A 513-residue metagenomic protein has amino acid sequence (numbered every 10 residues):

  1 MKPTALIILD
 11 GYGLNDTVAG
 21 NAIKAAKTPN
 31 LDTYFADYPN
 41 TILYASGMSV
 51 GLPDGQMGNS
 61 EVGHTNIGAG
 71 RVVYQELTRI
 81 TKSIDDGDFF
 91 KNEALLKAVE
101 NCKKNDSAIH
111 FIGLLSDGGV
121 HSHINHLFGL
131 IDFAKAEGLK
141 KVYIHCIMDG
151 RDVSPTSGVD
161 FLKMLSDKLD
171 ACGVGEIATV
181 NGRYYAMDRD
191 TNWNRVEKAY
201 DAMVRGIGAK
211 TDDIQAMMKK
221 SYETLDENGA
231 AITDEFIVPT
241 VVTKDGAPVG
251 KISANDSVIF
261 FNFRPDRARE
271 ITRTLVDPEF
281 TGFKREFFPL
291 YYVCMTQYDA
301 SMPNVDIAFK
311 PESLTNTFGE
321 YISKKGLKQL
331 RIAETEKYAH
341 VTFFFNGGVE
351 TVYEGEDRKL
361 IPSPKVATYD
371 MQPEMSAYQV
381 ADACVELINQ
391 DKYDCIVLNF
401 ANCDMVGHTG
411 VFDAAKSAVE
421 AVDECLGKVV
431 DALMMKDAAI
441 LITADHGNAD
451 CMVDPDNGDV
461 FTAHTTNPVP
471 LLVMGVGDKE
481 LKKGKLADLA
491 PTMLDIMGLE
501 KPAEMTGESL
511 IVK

Functional and structural regions predicted by a protein language model:
M1-K513: Feature captures the catalytic ectodomains and active-site-proximal regions of enzymes that hydrolyze or transfer
